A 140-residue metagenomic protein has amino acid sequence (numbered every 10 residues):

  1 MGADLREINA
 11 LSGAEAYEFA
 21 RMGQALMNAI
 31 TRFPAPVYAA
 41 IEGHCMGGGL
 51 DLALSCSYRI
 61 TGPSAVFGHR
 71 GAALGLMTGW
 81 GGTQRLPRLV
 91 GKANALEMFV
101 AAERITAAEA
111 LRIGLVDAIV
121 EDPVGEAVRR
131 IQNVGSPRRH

Functional and structural regions predicted by a protein language model:
M1, A10, V100, R112 (+1 more regions): Phosphate-coordinating loops and pocket residues in cytosolic domains that bind phosphorylated ligands
M1-M27, C45, A73-G75: Glycine- (often His-adjacent) and acidic-residue-rich active-site loop that binds/positions the CoA thioester
D4, L52-A53, A110: Hydrophobic/aromatic residues within transmembrane alpha-helices of multi-pass small-molecule transporters
R21, G81, I105: Conserved active-site and cofactor/substrate-binding residues in soluble primary-metabolism enzymes
L26, I30-R32, A40, M46-F99 (+1 more regions): CoA-thioester-processing core
G47, A102-E109: Acidic, divalent-metal-coordinating active-site segment for phosphoryl/phosphodiester hydrolysis, typified by short
I60-A65, A107-H140: C-terminal long alpha-helix characteristic of the crotonase
